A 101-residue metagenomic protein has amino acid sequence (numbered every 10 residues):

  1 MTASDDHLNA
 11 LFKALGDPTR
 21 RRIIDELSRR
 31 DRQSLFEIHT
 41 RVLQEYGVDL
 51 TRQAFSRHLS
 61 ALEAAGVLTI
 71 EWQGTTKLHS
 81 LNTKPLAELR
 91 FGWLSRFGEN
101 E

Functional and structural regions predicted by a protein language model:
M1-F12: Short, Lys/Arg-enriched N-terminal segment that forms or immediately precedes the first helix of a structured domain
A3, R29, L78-E101: Conserved segment of winged-helix/HTH DNA-binding domains
K13-A14, P18-T51, Q73-L86: N-terminal helix-turn-helix DNA-binding core of bacterial DNA-binding proteins
L59-S60: Short, hydrophobic-biased segments on the C-terminal half of alpha helices that form "recognition helices"
G66: Glycine-centered, phosphate/nucleic-acid-interacting loop/turn motifs that mediate DNA/RNA or nucleotide
T69-I70: Short beta-strand "wing" residues that participate in macromolecule-binding interfaces
